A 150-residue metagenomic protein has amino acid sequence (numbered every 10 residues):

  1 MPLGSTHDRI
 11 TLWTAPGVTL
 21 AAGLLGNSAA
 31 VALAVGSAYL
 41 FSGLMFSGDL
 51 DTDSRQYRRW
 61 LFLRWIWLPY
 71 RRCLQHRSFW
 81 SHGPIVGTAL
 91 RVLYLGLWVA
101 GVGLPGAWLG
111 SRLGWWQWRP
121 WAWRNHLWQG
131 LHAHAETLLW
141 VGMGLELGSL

Functional and structural regions predicted by a protein language model:
M1-L150: N-terminal membrane-targeting hydrophobic helices
